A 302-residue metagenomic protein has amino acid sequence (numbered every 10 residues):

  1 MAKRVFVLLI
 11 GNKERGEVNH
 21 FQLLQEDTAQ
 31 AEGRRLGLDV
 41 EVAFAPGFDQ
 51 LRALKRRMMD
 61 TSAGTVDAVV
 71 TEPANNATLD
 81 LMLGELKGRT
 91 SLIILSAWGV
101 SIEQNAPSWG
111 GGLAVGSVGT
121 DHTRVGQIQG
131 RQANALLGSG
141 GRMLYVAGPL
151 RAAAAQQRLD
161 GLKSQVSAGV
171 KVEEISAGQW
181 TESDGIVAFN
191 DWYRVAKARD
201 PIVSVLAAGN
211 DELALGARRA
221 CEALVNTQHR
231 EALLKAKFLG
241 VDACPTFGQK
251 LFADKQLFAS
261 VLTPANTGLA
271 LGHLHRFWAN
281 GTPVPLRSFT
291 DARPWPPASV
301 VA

Functional and structural regions predicted by a protein language model:
M1-R4, V146, L150, S164-G169 (+1 more regions): Hinge/cleft segment of the Venus flytrap/periplasmic-binding protein
R4-T28, E32, E41-K55, P73-N76 (+3 more regions): Extracytoplasmic "Venus flytrap"
H20-L36, V125-Q129, A153-K171, D184-A188 (+1 more regions): Short, solvent-exposed amphipathic alpha-helices that sit in or adjacent to ligand/effector-binding or catalytic
G33-L51, R142-Y145, V166-I186, V205 (+1 more regions): Short beta-strand elements in bilobed, periplasmic/extracellular small-molecule ligand-binding domains
P46-F48, A97-I102, G148-R151, V241-P245: Short glycine-enriched loops at secondary-structure junctions
D67-R89, L162, S176-K250, G272: Hydrophobic alpha-helical
M82-R124, P245-K250: Flexible loop/hinge segments that line or gate small-molecule binding clefts
V115-M143, G185-F189, A243-G248, L262-N280: Hydrophobic alpha-helical segments within soluble ligand-binding/sensing domains
